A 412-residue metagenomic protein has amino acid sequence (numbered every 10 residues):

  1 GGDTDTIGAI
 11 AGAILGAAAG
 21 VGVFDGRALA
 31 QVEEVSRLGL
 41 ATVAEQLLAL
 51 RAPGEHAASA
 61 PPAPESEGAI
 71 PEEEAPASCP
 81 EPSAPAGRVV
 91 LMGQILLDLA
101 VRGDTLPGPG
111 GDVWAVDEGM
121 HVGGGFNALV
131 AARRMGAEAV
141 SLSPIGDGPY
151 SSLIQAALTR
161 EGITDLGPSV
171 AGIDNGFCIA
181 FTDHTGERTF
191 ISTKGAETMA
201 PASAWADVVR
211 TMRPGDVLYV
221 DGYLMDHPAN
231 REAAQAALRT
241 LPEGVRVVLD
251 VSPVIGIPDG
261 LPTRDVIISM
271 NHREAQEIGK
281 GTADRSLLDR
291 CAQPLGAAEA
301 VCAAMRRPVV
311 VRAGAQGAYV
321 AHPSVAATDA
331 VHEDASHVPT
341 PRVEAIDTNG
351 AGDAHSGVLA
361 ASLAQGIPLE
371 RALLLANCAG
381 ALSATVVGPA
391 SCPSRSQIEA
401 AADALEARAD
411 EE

Functional and structural regions predicted by a protein language model:
G1, P71-V90, G256-G260, K280-E412: Conserved phosphate-binding/catalytic region of the ribokinase-like
G1-A57: Catalytic phosphate/nucleotide-handling subdomain of diverse soluble enzymes
G1-T6, V116-G124, S169-G172, N349-G350: Active-site nucleophile and cofactor-binding loops and adjacent substrate-binding regions of central metabolic enzymes
G12, A132, N271, G352: Short, conserved phosphate/pyrophosphate- and ester-handling motifs at nucleotide-, phospho-/glycolipid
A13-G22, L129-E138, T182, S362-G366: Alpha-helix C-terminal capping segments
E74-P144, P149-A156, R342-I346, E412: Glycine-rich phosphate/adenosyl-contacting loop at the front of the ribokinase-like
P109-W114, R134-V220, A400-E412: Conserved N-terminal subdomain of the carbohydrate kinase-like
V217-G296, A300, Q316-A318, P323-S324: Conserved beta-alpha-beta core of the PfkB/ribokinase-like small-molecule kinase fold
